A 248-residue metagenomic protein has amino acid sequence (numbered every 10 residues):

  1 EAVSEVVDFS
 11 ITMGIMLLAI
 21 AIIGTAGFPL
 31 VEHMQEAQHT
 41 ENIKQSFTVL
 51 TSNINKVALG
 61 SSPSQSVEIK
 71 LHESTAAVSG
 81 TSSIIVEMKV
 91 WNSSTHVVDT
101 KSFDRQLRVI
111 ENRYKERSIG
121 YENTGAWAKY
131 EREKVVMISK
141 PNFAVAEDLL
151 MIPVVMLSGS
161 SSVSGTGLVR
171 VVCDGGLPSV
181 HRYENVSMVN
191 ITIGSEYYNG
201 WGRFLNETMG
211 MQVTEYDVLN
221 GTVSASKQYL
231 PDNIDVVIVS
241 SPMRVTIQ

Functional and structural regions predicted by a protein language model:
E1-A2, L50: Haloarchaeal acidic low-complexity proteome signature biased toward cell-envelope/secretome components but also
V3-M16: N-terminal signal-anchor/signal peptide hydrophobic helix marking the start of the first transmembrane segment
G14, L18-F47, T51-V57: Aliphatic-rich helix starts adjacent to a transmembrane/signal segment
G60-V78: Short, glycine/small-hydrophobic-rich surface segments
S74-A76, T81, G210-T214: Small-residue (G/S/T/A) turn/hinge positions that recur once per unit in extracellular repeat modules
S82-W91: N-terminal beta-strand/beta-hairpin edge segment
W91-Q248: Intrinsically disordered, low-complexity regions enriched in Pro/Ser/Thr/Gly and acidic residues
